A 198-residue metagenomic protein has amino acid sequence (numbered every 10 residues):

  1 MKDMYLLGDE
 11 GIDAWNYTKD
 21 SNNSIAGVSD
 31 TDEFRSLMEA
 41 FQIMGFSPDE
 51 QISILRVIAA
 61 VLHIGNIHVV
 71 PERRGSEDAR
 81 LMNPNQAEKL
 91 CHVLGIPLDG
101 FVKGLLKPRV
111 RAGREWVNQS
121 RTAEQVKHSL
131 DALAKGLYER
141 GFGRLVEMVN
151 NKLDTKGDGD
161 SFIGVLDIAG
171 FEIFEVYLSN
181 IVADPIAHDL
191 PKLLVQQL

Functional and structural regions predicted by a protein language model:
M1-L198: N-terminal switch/interaction subdomains of large nucleotide-dependent motors and GTPases
